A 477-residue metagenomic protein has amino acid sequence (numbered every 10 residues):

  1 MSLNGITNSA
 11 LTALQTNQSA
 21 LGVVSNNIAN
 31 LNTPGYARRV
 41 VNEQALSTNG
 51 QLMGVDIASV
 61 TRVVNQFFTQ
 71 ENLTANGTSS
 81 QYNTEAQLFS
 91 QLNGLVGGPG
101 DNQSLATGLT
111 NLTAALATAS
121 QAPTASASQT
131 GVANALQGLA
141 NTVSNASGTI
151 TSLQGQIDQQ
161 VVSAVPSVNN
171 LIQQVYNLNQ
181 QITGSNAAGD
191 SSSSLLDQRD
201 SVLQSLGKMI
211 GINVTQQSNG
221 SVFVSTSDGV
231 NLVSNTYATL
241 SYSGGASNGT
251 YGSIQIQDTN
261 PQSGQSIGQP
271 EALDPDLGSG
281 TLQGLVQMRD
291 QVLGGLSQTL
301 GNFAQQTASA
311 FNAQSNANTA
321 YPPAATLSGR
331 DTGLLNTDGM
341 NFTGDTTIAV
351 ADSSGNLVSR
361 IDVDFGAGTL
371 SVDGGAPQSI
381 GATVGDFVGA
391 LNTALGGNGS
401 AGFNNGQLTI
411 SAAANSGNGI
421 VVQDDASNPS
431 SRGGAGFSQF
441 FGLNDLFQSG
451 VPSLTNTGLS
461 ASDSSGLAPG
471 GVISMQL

Functional and structural regions predicted by a protein language model:
M1-L477: Structural signature of extracellular appendage/secretion-system components
